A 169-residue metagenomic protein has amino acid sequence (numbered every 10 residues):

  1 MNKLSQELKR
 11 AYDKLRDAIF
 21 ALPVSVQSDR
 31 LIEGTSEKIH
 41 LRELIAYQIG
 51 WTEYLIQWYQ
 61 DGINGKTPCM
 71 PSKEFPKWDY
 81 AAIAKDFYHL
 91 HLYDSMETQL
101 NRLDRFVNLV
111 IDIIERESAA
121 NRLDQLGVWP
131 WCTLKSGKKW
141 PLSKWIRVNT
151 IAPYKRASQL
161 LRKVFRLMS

Functional and structural regions predicted by a protein language model:
M1, H89-Y93, K139-S143: A short, mixed-charge helix-start or loop-turn motif at secondary-structure junctions
M1-S28, A46-Q57, A152-K155: Alpha-helical bundle segments that constitute or directly flank the non-heme di-iron/ferroxidase center
N2-L4, R16, Q27, A84 (+2 more regions): Short secondary-structure boundary micro-motifs
S5-L8, Y12, L41, M96-L103 (+1 more regions): Hydrophobic packing residues in well-ordered alpha-helices of helical domains and bundles
D17-V24, E53, Q57-Q60, N108 (+3 more regions): Charged/polar positions within long, soluble alpha-helices
L22, I39, H91-D94: Short coil/turn linker and secondary-structure boundary residues
R30-A82, D124-S169: Short, contiguous alpha-helical
W78-Q125: Acidic/histidine-rich alpha-helical segments that form the ligand environment of transition-metal centers
